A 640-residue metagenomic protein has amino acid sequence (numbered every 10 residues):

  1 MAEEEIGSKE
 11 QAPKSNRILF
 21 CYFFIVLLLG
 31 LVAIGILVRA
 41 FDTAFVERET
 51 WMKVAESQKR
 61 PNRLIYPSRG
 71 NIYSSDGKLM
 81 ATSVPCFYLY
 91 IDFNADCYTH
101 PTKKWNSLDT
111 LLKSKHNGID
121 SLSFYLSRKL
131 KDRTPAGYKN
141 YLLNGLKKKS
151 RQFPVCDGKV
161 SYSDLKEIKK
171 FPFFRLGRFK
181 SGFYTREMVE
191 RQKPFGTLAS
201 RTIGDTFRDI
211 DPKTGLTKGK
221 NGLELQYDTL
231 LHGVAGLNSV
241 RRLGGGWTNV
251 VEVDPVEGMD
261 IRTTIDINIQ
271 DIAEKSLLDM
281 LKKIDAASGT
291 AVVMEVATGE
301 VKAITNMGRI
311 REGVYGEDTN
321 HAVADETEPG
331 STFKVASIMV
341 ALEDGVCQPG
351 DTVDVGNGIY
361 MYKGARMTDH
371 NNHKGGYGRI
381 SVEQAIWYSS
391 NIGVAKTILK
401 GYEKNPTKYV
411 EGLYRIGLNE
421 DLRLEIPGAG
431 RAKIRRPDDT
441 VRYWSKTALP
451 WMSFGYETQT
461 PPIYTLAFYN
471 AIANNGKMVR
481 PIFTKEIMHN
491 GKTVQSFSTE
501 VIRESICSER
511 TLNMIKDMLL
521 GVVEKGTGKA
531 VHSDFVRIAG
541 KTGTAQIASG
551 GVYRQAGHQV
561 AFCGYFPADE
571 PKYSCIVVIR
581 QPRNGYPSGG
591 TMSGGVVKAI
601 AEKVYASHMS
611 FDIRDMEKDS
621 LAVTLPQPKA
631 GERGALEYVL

Functional and structural regions predicted by a protein language model:
M1-V314, K408-R415, V531-D534, A548-R554 (+1 more regions): Periplasmic/cell-envelope proteins involved in peptidoglycan metabolism and beta-lactam response
A2-K9, A81, V240-E252, I265 (+5 more regions): Beta-lactam-recognizing serine transpeptidase/beta-lactamase-like catalytic domain environment
Y66, K115, G330-S331, Y402: Charged, low-complexity surface patches
